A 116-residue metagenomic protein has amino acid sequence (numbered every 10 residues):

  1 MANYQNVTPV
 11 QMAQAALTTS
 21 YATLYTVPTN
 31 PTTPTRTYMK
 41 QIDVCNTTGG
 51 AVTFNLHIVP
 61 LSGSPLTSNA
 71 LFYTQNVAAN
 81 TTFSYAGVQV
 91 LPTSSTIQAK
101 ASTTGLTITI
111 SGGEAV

Functional and structural regions predicted by a protein language model:
M1-R36, P92, K100-V116: C-terminal interaction-tip segments
T35-C45: Short beta-strand elements of extracellular/lumenal beta-sandwich folds
I42, I97-K100: Short beta-strand His + acidic residue motifs that chelate non-heme Fe in jelly-roll/DSBH and cupin folds
V44-G49, S102: Short solvent-exposed strand-capping/beta-turn motif centered on an Asx-Ser/Thr pair
G49-A51, S94, G105: A generic structural motif
N55-V59, T109-S111: Beta-strand signatures of extracellular beta-sandwich domains
P60-T96: Intrinsically disordered, low-complexity Pro/Gly/Ser/Thr-rich segments with frequent PxxP/GP/PP motifs and embedded
